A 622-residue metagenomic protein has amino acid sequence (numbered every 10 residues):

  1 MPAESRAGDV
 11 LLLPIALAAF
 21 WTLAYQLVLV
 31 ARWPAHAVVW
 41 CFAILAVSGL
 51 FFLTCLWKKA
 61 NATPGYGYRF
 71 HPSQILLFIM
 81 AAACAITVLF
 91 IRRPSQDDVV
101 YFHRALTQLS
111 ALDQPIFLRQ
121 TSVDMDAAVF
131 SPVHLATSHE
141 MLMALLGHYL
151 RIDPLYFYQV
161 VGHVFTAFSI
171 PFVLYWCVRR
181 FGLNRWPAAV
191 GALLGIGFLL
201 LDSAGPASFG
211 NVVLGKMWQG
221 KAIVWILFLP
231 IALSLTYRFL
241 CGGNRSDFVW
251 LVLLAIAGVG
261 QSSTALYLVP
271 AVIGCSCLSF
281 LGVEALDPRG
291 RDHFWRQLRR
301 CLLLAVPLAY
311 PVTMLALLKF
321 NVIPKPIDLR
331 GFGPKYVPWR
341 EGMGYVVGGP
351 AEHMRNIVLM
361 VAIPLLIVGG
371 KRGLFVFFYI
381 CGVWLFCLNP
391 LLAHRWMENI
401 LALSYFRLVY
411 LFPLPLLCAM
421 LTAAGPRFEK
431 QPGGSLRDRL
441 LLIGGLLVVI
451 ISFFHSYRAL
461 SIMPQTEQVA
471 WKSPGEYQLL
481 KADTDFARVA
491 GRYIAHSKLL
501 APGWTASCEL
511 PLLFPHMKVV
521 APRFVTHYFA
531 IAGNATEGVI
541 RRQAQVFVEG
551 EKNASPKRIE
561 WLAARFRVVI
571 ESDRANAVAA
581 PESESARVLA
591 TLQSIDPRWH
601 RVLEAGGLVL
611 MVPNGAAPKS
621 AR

Functional and structural regions predicted by a protein language model:
M1-Y68, L315-L318, L329-F332, F386-C387 (+1 more regions): Membrane-embedded, hydrophobic transmembrane alpha-helices
A31-V38, A204-V224, I323-A351, V383-L414: Membrane-helix boundary/interfacial segments in multi-pass membrane proteins
Y68, R185-V190, N244, A285-L302 (+2 more regions): Membrane-interface helix-loop-helix junctions at transmembrane boundaries of multi-pass membrane enzymes, predominantly
A83-Q219, I223-F228, F239, Q465-G475: Active-site lumenal/periplasmic loops and adjacent helix-entry segments of GT-C-fold, multi-pass membrane
P94-F102, L106, G220, A265-F377: Transmembrane catalytic cores of multi-pass membrane glycosyltransferases and polysaccharide-assembly enzymes
G205, Q261, A265-L266, M314 (+1 more regions): Transmembrane alpha-helical segments
D247-T264, G274: Membrane-interface alpha helices of multi-pass inner-membrane proteins
L480-T484, R488-F547, K557-S583, A605-G606 (+1 more regions): Short periplasmic/luminal acceptor-recognition loop of GT-C membrane glycosyltransferases, typified by
